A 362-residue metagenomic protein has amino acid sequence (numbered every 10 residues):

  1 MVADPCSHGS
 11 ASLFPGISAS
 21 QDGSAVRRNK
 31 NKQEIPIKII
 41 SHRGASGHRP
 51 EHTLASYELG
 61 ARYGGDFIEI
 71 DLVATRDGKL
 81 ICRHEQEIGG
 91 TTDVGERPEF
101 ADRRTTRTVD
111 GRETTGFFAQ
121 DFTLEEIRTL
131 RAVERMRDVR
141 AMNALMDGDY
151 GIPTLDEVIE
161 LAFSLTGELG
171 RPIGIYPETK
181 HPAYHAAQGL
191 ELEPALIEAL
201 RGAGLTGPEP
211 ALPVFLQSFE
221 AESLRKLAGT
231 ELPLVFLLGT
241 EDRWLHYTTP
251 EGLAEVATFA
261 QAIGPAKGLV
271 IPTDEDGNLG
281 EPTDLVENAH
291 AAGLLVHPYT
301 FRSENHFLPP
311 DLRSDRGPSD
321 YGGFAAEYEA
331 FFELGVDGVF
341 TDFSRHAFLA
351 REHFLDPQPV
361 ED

Functional and structural regions predicted by a protein language model:
C6, L13-D362: Phosphate-group recognition and catalysis centered on beta-loop-alpha active-site segments
